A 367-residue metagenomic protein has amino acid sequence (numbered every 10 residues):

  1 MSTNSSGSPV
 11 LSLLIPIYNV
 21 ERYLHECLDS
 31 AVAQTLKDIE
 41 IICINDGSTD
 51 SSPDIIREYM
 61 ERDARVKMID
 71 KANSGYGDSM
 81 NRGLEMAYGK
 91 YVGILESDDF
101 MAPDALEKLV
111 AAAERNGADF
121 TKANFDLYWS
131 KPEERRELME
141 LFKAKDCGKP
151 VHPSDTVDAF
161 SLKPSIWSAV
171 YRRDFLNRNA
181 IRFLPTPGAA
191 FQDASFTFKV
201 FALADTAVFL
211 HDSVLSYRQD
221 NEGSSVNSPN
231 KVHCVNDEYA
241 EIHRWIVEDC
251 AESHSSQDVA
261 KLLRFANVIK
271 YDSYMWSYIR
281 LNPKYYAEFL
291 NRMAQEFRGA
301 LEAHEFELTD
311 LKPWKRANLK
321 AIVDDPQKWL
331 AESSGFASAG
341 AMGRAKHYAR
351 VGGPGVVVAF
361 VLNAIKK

Functional and structural regions predicted by a protein language model:
M1-V32: N-proximal low-complexity "stem/linker" segments adjacent to membrane-targeting elements
T3, A118, I279-K367: Membrane-interface aromatic/basic loop that binds lipid-linked glycans or pyrophosphate carriers, typified by
P9-S12, E40, S195: Cell-envelope/extracellular polymer assembly enzymes that use nucleotide-activated donors
H25-D29, P53-R57, G89, A102-E114: Short alpha-helix within the catalytic core of nucleotide-sugar-dependent glycosyltransferases
N45-D54, S74: A conserved acidic beta->alpha catalytic loop
Y76, M80, S97-H211, L215-H233: Donor-binding/catalytic cores of nucleotide-activated saccharide and glycerol-phosphate transferases/polymerases
V92: Short aromatic/hydrophobic "clamp" motif used to bind/position activated sugar donors
D212-N221, N227-H254, Y271-A303: Catalytic core of nucleotide-sugar-dependent glycosyltransferases
